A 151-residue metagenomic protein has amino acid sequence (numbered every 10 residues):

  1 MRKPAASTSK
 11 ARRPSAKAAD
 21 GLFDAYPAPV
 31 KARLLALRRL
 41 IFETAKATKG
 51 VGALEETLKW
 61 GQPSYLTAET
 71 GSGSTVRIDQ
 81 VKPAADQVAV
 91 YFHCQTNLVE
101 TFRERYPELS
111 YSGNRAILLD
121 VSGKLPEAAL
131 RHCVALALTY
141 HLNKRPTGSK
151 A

Functional and structural regions predicted by a protein language model:
M1-A151: Charge-dense, helix-prone N-terminal extensions
